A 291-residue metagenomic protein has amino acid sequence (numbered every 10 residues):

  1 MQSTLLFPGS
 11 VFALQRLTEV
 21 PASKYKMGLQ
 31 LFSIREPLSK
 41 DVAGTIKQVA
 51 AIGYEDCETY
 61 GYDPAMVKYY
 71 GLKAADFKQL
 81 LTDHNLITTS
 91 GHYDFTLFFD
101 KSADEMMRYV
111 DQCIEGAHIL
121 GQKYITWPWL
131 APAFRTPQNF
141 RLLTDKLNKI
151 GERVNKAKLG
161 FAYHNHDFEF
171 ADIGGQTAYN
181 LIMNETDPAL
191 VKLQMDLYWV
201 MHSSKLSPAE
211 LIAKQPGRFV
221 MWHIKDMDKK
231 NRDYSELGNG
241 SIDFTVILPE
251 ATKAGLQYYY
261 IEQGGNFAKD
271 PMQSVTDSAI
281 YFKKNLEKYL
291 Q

Functional and structural regions predicted by a protein language model:
Q2-K123, K192, G217, T276-Q291: N-terminal pre-domain/capping segments
T4-L5, L80, F99-K192, M272-Q273: Active-site acidic/histidine proton-transfer and metal-coordination neighborhood in alpha/beta enzyme cores
L29-S33, T59-G61, S90-F95, W127-W129 (+4 more regions): A cross-domain feature marking catalytic cores of carbohydrate-active enzymes and several ubiquitous metabolic/repair
I34-K40, Y60-K73, T96-M107, P132-R141 (+5 more regions): Acidic-and-aromatic substrate-binding clefts and catalytic sites of carbohydrate-active enzymes
D41-T45, G71-K78, R108-C113, Q176-N180 (+2 more regions): Alpha-helical scaffolding within the catalytic cores of extracellular/periplasmic polymer-degrading hydrolases
D56-E58, V154-S241: Acidic/histidine-rich catalytic cores of soluble enzymes
L86, Q122-K123, L159, A254-Q257: A short helix->loop->beta-strand "cap" motif at the edges of active sites that frequently abuts
N239-L248, A254-E262: H/E-rich (His + Asp/Glu) clusters that bind or coordinate divalent metals
